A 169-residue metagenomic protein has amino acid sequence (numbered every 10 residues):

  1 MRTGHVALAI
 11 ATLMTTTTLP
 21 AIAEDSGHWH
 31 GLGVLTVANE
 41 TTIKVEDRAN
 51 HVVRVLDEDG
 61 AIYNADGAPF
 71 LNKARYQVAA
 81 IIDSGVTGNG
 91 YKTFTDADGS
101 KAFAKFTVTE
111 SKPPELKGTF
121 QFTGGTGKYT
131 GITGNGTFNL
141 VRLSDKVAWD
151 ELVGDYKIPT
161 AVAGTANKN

Functional and structural regions predicted by a protein language model:
M1-H5: Positively charged n-region of N-terminal signal peptides that target proteins for export
A7-T18: Bacterial N-terminal signal peptides
I22-N169: Beta-strand-enriched cores of mature, soluble protein domains
